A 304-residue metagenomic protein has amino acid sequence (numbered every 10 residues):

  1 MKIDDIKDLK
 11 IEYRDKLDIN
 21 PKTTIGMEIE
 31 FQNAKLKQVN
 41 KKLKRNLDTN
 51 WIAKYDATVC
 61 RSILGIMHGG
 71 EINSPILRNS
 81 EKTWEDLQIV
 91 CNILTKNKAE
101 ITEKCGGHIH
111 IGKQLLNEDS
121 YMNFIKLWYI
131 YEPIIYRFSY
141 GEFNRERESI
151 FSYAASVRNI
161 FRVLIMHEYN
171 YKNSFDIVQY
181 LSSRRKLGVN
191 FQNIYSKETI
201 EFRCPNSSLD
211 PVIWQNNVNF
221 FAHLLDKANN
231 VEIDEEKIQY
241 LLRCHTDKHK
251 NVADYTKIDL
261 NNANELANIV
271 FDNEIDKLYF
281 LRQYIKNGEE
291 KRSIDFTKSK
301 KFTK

Functional and structural regions predicted by a protein language model:
M1-N97: Terminal catalytic/cofactor-binding subdomain
T24-E28, D119-S208: Aromatic/basic-lined ligand-recognition segments that form π-stacking hydrophobic pockets flanked by Lys/Arg to engage
N46-I52, L94-I101, E132-I135, A222-E232: A common structural junction motif
S80-V90, Q114-Y140, D210-L225, E289 (+1 more regions): Helical (often loop-to-helix) elements that flank the catalytic cores of nucleotide-handling enzymes
E100, P133-E148, K227-Q283, G288-E290: Flexible helix-coil linker/hinge segments at domain or subdomain boundaries
E100-L116, T199-R203: Histidine-centered divalent-metal-coordination microenvironment in nucleic-acid enzymes
Y195-I200, C204-I233: Long, repeat-rich segments with strong aromatic
Q283-K304: Acidic, glycine-enriched catalytic cores built around paired aspartates
